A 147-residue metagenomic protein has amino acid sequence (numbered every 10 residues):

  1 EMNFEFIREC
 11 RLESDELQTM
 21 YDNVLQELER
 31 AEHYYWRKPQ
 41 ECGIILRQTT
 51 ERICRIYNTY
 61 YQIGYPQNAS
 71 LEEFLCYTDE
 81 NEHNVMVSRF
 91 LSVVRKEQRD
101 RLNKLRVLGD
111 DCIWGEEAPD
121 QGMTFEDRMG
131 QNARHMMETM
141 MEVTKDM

Functional and structural regions predicted by a protein language model:
F4-L12, E16, D22, R30 (+1 more regions): Long, charged low-complexity segments
E32, P39-T59: Short, hydrophobic, well-ordered secondary-structure elements
W36-R37, G115: Charged, alpha-helical scaffolding/interaction elements associated with membrane systems
